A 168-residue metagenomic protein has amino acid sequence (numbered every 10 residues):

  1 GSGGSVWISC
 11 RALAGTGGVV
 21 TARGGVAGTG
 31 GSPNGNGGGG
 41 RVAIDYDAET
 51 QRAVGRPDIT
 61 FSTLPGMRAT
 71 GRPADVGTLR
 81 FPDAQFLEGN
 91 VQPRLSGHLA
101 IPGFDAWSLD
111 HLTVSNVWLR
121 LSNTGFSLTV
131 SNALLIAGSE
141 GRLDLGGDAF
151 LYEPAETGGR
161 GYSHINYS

Functional and structural regions predicted by a protein language model:
G1-W7, G15-D45, V54-D83, S96-A100 (+1 more regions): Glycine-centered low-complexity coil/loop motifs and glycine-rich tracts, especially the flexible linkers
V6-C10, T78-A155, R160-S168: Extracellular beta-sheet-rich ligand-binding/adhesion modules
